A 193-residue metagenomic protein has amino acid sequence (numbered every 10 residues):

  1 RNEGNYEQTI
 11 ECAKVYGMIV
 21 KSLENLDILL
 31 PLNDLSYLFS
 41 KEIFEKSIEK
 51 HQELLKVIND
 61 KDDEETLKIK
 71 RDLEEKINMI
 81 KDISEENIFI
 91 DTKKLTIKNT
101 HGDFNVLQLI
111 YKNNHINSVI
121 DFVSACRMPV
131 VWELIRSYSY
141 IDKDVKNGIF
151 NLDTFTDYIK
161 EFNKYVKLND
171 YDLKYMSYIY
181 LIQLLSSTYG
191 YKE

Functional and structural regions predicted by a protein language model:
R1-N33: ATP-binding pocket architecture of kinase catalytic cores
R1-N5, Q52-D60, I182-E193: A glycine-centered beta->alpha junction motif in the catalytic cores of kinase/phosphotransferase enzymes
L23-L32, N87-D91, K167-Y171: Surface-exposed helix-capping loop/turn segments at secondary-structure junctions
E24, K50-G102: An alpha-helical support segment within catalytic cores of ATP-dependent transferases
L35-S47, M79-S84: Short proline/glycine- and basic residue-enriched helix-capping loop/turn segments at helix->loop/beta transitions
K81-W132: Active-site acidic catalytic loop and adjacent metal/ATP-binding pocket of ATP-dependent phosphoryl transfer enzymes
V131-K167, L181-E193: Active-site activation/catalytic loop segments of kinase-like enzymes and analogous catalytic loops in related
